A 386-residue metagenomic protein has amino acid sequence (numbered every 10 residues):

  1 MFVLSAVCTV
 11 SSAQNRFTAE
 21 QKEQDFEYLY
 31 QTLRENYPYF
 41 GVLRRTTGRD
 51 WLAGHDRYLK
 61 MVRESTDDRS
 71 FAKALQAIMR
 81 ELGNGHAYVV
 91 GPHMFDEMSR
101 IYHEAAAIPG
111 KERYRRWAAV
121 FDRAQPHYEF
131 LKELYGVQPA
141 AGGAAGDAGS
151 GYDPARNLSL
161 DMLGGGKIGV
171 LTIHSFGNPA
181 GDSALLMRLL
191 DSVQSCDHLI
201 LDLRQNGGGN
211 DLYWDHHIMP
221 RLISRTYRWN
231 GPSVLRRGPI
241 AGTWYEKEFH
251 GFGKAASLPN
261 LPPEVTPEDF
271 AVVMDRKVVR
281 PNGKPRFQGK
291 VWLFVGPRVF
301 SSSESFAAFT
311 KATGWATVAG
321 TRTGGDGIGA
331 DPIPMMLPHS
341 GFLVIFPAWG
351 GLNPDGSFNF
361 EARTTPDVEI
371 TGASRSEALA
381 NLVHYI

Functional and structural regions predicted by a protein language model:
M1-R16: Bacterial Sec-dependent N-terminal signal peptides
V3-S5, D161, D191, P281: Generic marker of residues within folded, mature protein domains
S5-C8, A53-D56, E361-R363: Short acidic (Asp/Glu) and glycine-rich catalytic loops that position anionic groups and cofactors
A13-G251, K290, R322, G327 (+4 more regions): Flexible, low-complexity junctional segments that flank or bridge functional domains
W214-E377: Conserved acidic, small-residue-rich alpha-beta core segments centered on
V368-E369, N381-Y385: Short, solvent-exposed cationic patches
